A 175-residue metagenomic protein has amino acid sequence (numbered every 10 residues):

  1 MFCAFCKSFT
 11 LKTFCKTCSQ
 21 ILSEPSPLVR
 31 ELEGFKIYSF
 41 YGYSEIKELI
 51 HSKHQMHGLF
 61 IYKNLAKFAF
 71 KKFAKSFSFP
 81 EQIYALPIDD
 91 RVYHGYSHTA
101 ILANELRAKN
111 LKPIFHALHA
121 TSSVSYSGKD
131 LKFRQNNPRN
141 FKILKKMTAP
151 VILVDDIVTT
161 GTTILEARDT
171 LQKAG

Functional and structural regions predicted by a protein language model:
M1-C3, M56: Alpha-helical membrane-targeting segments
C3-C6, C15-C18: Short cysteine-rich clusters marking metal-coordination/redox-active sites
T10-L11, L22: Cys/His-rich microdomains that often coordinate metals
K12, L59, Y93-Y96, G161: Loop/helix-junction capping segments adjacent to catalytic residues or to phosphate/diphosphate-binding pockets
K16-Q82, V92-Y93, A117-P150: Active-site-facing substrate-recognition patch
Y84-I88, I152-D155: Acidic beta-strand-to-loop metal/phosphate-binding motif
P87-T99: Glycine-rich phosphate-binding loops at beta-strand->alpha-helix junctions
A100-G175: Domain-scale terminal segments
